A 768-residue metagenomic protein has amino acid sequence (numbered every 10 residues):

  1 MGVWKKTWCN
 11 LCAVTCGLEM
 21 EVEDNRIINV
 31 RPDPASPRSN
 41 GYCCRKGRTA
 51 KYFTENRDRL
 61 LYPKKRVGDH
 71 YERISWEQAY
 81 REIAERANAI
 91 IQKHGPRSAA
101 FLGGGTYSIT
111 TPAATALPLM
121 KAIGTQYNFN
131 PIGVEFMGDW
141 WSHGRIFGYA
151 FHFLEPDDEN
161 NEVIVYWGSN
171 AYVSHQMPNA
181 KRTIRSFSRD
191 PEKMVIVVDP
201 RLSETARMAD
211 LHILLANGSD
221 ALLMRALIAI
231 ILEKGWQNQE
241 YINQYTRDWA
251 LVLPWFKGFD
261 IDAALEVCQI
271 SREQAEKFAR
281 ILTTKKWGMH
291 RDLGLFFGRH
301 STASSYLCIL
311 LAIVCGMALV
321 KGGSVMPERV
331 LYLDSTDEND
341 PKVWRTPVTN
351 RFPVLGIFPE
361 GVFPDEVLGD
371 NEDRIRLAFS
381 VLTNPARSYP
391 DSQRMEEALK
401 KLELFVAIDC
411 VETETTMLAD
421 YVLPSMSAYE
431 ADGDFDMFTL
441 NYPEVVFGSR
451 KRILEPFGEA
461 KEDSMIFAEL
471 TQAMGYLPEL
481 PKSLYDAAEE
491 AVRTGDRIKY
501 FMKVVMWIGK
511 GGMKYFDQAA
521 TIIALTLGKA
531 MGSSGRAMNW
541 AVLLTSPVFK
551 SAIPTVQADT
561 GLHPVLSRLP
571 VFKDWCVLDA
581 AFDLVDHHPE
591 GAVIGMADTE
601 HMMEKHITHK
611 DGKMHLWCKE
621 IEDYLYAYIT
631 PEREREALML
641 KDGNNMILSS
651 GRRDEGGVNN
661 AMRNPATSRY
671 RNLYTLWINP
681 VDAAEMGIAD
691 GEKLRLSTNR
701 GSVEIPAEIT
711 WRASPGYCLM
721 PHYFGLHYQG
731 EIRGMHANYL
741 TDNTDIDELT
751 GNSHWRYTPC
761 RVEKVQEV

Functional and structural regions predicted by a protein language model:
M1-K234, A263, S271-R272, P385 (+4 more regions): N-terminal export/assembly segments and adjacent metallocofactor-ligating motifs of anaerobic energy-metabolism
T7, E403-L404, C410, V445 (+1 more regions): Phosphate/diphosphate-binding loops
I28, N238-Q239, A275, G288-M289 (+7 more regions): Acidic/polar loop patches that form or flank catalytic/metal-binding clefts of enzymes that bind anionic ligands
D69-H70, K234-R272, I453-H606, Y670-N672 (+2 more regions): N-terminal leader/propeptide and maturation segments of large enzyme subunits in energy/redox metabolism and hydrolases
A116-I196, A221-R225, I309-M417, S427-F438 (+2 more regions): Extended redox/cofactor-interaction regions of prokaryotic respiratory oxidoreductases
D210-L215, Y429-F435, V445-P456: Short beta-alpha connecting loops at secondary-structure transitions that line or flank enzyme active sites
L227, R247-P359: Active-site phosphate/pyrophosphate-binding segments
D463-Q518, I522, L527, N659-W677 (+1 more regions): Long, contiguous, secondary-structure-rich segments that constitute the structural scaffold of globular domains
